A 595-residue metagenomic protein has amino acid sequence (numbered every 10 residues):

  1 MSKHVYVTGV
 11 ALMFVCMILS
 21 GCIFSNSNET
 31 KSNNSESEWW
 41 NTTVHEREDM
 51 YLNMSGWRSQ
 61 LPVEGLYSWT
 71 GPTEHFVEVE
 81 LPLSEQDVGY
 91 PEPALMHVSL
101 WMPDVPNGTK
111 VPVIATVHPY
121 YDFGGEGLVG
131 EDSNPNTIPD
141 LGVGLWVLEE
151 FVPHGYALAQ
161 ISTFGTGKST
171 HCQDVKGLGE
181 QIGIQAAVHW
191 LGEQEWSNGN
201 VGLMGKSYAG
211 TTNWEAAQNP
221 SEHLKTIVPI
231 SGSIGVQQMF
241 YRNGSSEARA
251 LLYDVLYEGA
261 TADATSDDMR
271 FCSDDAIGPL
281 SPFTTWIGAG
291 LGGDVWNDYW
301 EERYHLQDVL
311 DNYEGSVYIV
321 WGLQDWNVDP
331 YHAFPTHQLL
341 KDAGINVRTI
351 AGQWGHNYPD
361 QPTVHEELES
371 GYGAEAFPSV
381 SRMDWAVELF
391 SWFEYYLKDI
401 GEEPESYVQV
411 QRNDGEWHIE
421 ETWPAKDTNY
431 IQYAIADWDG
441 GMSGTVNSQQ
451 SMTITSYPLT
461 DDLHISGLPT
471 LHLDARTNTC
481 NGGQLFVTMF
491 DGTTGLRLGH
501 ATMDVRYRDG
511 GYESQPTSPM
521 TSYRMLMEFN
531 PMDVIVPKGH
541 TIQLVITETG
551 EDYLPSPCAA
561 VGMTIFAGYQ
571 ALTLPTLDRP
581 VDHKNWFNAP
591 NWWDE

Functional and structural regions predicted by a protein language model:
M1-S37: Secretory targeting signatures
E36-E64, V79-L81, E85, E126 (+6 more regions): Accessory cap/linker subdomain of secreted extracellular hydrolases
E38-E64, T73-Q86, W385, L397-E595: Glycine/threonine-rich phosphate-binding loop and adjacent beta-strand/alpha-helix elements that clamp
P91-D104, V113: A short loop-to-beta-strand scaffold at the N-terminal edge of the catalytic core in hydrolase folds
K110-G192, P362-E375, G482, E551: Cap/lid segment of the alpha/beta-hydrolase catalytic domain
G179, M204-C272, K341-F390: A catalytic-pocket lid/entrance helix-loop region that shapes and gates access to the active site across common
E195-S207: Alpha/beta-hydrolase fold nucleophile elbow
Y313, I319-W321, D325: Short beta-strand/loop motif that positions the catalytic acidic residue of the alpha/beta-hydrolase fold
